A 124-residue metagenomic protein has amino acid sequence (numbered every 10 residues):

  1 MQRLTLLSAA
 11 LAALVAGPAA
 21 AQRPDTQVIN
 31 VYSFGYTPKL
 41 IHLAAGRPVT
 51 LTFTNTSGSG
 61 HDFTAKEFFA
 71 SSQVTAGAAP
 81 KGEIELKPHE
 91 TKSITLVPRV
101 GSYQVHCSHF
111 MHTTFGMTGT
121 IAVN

Functional and structural regions predicted by a protein language model:
M1-L7: Bacterial N-terminal signal peptides that target proteins for export
A16-P18: N-terminal signal peptide c-region/cleavage motif recognized by signal peptidases
A21-N124: Extracytoplasmic copper-binding redox domains, predominantly the cupredoxin/blue-copper superfamily
